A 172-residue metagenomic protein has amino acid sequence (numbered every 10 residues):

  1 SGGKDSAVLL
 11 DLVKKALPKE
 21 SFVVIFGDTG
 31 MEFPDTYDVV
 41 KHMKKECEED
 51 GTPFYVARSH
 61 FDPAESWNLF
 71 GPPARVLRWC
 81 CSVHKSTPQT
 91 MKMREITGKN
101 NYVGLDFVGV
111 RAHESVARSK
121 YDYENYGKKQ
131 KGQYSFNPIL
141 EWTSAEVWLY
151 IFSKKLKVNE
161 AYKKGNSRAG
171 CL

Functional and structural regions predicted by a protein language model:
S1: Class I SAM-dependent methyltransferase core
K4-L172: Nucleotide-activated chemistry modules centered on ATP-dependent adenylation/adenylyltransferase
